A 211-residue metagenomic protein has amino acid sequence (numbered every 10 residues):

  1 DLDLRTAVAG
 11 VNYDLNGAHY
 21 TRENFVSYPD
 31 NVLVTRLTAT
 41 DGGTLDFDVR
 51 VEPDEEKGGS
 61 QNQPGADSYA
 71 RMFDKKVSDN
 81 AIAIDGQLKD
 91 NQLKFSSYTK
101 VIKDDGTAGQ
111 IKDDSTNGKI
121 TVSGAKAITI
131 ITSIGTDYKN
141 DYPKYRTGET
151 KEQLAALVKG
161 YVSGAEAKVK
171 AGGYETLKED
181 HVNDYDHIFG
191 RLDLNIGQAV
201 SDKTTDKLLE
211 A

Functional and structural regions predicted by a protein language model:
D1-A211: Aromatic-residue-lined binding/catalytic grooves and analogous aromatic/hydrophobic interfacial grooves in multimeric
